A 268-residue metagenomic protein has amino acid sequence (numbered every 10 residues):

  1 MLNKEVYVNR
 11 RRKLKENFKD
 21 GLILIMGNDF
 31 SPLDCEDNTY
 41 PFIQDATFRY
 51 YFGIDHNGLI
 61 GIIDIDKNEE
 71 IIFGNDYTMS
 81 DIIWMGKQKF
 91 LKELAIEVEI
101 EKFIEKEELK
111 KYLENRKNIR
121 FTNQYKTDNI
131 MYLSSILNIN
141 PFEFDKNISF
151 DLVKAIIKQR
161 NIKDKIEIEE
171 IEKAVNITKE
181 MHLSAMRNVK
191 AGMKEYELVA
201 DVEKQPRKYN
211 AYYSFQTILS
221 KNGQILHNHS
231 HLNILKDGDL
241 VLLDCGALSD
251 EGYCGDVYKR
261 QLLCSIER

Functional and structural regions predicted by a protein language model:
M1-K179: A composition/biophysics-driven feature that prefers long, compositionally simple stretches
S31-D34, S80, D128-N129, Q205 (+2 more regions): Flexible loop/turn segments at secondary-structure boundaries
E36-D37, Y209-G223: Short, basic/aromatic beta-hairpin or loop at an interaction surface
G53-D55, D64-I65, Q224-Y253, C264: Acidic/histidine-enriched ion/cofactor-binding microenvironments in catalytic or ligand-binding pockets
K163-R187, M193-N210: Active-site pocket-lining segments that scaffold enzyme catalytic pockets across diverse folds
V257-Q261: Conserved small/polar residues in nucleotide/adenosyl-binding loops
